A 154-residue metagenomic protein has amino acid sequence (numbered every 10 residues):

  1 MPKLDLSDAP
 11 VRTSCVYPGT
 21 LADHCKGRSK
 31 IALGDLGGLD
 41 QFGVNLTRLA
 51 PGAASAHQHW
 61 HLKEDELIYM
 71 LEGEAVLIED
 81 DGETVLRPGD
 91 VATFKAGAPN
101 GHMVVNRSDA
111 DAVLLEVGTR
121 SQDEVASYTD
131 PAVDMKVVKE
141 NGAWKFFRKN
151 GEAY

Functional and structural regions predicted by a protein language model:
M1-Q41, S127-Y154: A short, N-terminal "cap"/entry segment at the start of jelly-roll beta-barrel domains of the cupin/DSBH fold
G27-K30, N45-H61, P99: Conserved short histidine dyad/triad with adjacent acidic residue
G34-F42, A53-E66, G82: A short beta-loop-beta micro-motif enriched in histidine and acidic residues
L46-A50, H61-I78, V117-S121: Short, conserved beta-strand element in jelly-roll/cupin
P51, P88, T119, D130: Active-site donor-binding loop signature of nucleotide-sugar glycosyltransferases
D80-G97: Short acidic-glycine-tyrosine-enriched beta hairpin
A96-E124: Ligand-binding loop in jelly-roll beta-barrel domains
